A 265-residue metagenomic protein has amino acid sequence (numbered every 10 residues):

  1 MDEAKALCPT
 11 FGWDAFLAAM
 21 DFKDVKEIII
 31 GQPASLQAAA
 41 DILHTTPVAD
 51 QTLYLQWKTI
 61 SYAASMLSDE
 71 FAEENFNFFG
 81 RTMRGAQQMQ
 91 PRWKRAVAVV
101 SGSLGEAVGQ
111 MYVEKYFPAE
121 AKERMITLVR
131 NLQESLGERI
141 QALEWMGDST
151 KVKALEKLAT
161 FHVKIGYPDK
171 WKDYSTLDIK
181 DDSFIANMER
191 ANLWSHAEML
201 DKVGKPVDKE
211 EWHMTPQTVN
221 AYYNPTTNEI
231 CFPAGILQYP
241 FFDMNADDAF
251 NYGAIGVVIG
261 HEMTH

Functional and structural regions predicted by a protein language model:
M1-T127, N131: Noncatalytic, helix-rich "gating/capping" subdomain that lines the substrate-entry/channel surface of large enzyme
D24-K26, E114-I126, R139-E144, T218-V219 (+1 more regions): Second-shell loop/turn segments in exported
P33, K180-G253: Active-site-adjacent "gating/activation" loops or surface patches in catalytic cores
M125-L136, I140, A154-I165: Short amphipathic alpha-helical coiled-coil/interface segments
A142, I165-D173: Amphipathic alpha-helical coiled-coil segments
G147, F232, F250-H265: Active-site recognition of the HExxH zinc-binding catalytic motif
F161-H162, Q238-F241, T264-H265: Flexible loop/turn segments at secondary-structure boundaries
